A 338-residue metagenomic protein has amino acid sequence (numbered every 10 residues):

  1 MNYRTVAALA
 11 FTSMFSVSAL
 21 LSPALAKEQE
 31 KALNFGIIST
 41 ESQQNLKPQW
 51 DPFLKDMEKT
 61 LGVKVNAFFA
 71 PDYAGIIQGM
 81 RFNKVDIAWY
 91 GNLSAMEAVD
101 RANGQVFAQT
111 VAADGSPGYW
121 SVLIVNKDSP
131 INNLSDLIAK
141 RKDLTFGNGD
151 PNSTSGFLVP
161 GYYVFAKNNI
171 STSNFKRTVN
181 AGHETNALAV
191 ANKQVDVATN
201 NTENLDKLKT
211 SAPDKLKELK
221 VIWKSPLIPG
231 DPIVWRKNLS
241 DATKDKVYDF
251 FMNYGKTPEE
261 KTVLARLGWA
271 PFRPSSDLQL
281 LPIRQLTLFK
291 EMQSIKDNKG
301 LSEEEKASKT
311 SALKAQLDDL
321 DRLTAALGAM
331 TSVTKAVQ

Functional and structural regions predicted by a protein language model:
M14-A24: C-terminal segment of classical bacterial N-terminal signal peptides
E30-E58, A70, L93, S116 (+2 more regions): Bilobed "Venus flytrap"/periplasmic-binding protein-like clamshell domains and structurally analogous long
N34, I38-S39, A112-V122, P213-Y248 (+2 more regions): Periplasmic-binding protein-like
S42, L46-P48, P52, K246-Q338: An extracytoplasmic/periplasmic, membrane-proximal ligand-sensing/linker region
K59-F69, K167-N180, Q194, D214-E218 (+2 more regions): A local structural motif
F68-Q105, N204-T210: Pocket-flanking alpha-helical
A74-A88, R101, Y119, H183-A198: Short helices/loops that flank or line small-molecule/ion binding pockets
N92-A102, F165-A166, A191-N192, D196-K217 (+1 more regions): A ligand-binding cleft/hinge motif common to bilobed small-molecule-binding domains
